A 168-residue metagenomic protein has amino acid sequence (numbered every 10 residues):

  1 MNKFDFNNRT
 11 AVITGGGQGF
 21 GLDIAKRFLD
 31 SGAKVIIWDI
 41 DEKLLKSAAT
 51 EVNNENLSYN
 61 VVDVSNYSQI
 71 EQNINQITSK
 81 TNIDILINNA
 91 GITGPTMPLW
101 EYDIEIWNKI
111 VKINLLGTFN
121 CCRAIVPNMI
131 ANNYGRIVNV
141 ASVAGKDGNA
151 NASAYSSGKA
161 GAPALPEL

Functional and structural regions predicted by a protein language model:
K3-V35: Canonical Rossmann dinucleotide-binding motif of NAD(H)/NADP(H)-dependent dehydrogenases/reductases, specifically
E42-K43, V61-Q72, I104: The beta1-alpha1 cofactor-binding region of Rossmann-like NAD(H)/NADP(H)-dependent oxidoreductases
A90-P95: Conserved NAD(P)H cofactor-binding loop of Rossmann-fold oxidoreductase domains
M97-L99, I106-N108: Substrate-binding pocket helix/loop in short-chain dehydrogenase/reductase
W100, D147-S153: Active-site loop immediately N-terminal to the catalytic Tyr-X3-Lys motif of short-chain dehydrogenase/reductase
C122, G158: Active-site helix of classical SDR
S142: Residue(s) in the substrate-gating loop at a strand-loop-helix junction that position the organic substrate next
